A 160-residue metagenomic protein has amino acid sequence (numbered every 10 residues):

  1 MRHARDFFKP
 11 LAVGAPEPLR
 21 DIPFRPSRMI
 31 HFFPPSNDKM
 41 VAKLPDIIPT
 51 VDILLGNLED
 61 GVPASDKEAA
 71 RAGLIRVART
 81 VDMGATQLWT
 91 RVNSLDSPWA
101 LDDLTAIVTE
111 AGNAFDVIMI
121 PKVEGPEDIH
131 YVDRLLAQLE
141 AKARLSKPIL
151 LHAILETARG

Functional and structural regions predicted by a protein language model:
R2-G160: Conserved alpha/beta-domain cores
